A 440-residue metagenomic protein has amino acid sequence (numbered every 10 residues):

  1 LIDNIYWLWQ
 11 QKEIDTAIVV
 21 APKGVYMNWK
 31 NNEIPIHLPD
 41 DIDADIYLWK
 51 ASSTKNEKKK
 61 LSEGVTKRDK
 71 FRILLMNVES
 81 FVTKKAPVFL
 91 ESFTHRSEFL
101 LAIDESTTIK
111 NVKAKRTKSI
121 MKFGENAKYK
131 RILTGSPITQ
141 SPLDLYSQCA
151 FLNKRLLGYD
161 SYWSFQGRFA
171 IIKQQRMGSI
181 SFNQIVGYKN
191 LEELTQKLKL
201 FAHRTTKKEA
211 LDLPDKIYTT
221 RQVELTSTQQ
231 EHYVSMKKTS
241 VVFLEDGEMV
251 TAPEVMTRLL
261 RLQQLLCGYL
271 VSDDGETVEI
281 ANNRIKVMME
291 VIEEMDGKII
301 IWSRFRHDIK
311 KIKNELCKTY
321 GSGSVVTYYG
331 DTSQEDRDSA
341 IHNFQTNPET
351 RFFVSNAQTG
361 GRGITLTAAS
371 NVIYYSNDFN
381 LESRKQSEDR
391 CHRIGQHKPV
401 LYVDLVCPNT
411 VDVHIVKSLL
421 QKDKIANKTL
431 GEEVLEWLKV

Functional and structural regions predicted by a protein language model:
L1-P22, F81, T94, D212-K237 (+2 more regions): Conserved Helicase C-terminal RecA-like lobe
D15-A17, P35-I46, K70, L100 (+2 more regions): Conserved P-loop NTPase motor "coupling/switch" region that bridges the ATPase
V25-R68, R72, V325: Conserved nucleic-acid-binding Ia/Ib motif block in the N-terminal RecA-like helicase ATPase lobe
T54-I73, V78-S97: Conserved helix/coil segment N-terminal to the catalytic DExD/H
V82-A86, Q140-P142, I309-K313, R337-D338 (+2 more regions): SF2 helicase motor core recognition
D104-E105: Walker B catalytic acidic pair
T108-N111, R393: Residues immediately C-terminal
F379-V440: A conserved SF2-helicase RecA2
